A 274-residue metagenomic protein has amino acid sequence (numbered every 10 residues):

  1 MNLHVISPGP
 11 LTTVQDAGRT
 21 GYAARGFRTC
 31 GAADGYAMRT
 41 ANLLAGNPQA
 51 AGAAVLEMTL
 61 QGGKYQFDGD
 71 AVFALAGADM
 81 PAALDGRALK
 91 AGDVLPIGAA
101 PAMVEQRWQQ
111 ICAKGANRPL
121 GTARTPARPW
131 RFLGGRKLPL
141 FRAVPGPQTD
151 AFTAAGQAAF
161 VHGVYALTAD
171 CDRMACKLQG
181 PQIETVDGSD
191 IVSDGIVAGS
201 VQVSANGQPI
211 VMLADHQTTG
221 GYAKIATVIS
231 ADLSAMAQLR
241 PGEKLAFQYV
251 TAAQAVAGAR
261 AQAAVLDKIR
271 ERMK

Functional and structural regions predicted by a protein language model:
M1-K274: Conserved "landmark" site that anchors the functional core of diverse proteins
